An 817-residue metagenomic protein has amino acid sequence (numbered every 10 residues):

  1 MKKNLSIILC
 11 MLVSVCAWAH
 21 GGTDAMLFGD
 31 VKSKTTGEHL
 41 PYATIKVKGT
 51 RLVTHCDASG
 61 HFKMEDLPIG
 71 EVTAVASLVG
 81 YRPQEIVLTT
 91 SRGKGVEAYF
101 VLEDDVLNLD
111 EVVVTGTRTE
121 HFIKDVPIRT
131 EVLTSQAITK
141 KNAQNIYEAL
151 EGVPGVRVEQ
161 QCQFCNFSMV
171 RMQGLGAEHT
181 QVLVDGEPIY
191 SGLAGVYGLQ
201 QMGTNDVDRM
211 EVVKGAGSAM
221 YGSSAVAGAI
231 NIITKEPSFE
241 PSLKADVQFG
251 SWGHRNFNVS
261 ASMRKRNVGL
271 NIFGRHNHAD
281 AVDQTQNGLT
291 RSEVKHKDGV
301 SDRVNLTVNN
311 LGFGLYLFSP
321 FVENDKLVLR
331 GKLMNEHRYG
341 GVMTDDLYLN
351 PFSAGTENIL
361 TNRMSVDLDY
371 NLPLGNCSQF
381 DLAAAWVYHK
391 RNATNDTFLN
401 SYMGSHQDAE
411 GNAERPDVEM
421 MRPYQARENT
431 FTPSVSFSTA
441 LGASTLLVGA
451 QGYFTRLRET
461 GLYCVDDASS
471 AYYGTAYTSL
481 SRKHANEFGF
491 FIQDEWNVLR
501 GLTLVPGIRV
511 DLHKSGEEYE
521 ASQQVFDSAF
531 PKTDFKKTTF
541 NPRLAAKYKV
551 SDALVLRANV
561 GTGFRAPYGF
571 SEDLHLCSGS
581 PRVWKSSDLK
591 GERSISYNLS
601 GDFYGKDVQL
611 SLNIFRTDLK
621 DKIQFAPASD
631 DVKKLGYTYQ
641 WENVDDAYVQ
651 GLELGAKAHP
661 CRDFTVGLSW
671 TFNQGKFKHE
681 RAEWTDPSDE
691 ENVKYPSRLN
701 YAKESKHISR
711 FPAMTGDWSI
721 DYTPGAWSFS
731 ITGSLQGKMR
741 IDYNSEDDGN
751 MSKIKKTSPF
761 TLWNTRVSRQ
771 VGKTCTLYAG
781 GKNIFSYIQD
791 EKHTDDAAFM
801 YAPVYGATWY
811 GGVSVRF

Functional and structural regions predicted by a protein language model:
K32, T44-K46, S77-Y81, G95-T139 (+2 more regions): Short, acidic, small-residue-rich periplasmic hinge/interaction motif at the N-terminus of Gram-negative outer-membrane
V153, Q201-K244: A beta-strand signature from Gram-negative outer-membrane beta-barrel systems, especially the internal plug domain
M169, E187-K214: Short acidic/polar hinge/loop motifs at secondary-structure boundaries that mediate gating or recognition
S251-H278, T290-R338, N362-D369, G375: Transmembrane beta-barrel wall of Gram-negative outer-membrane proteins
F318-E336, I359-S522, K549, F603-Y604 (+3 more regions): Face-selective signature of the C-terminal outer-membrane beta-barrel domain
N335-H337, K390, R456-A471, K514-V525 (+7 more regions): Surface-exposed extracellular loop regions of Gram-negative outer-membrane beta-barrel proteins, predominantly
F352-P373, A426, S479-E487, K532-N541 (+7 more regions): Outer-membrane beta-barrel signature, preferentially recognizing the C-terminal barrel domain of Gram-negative
N497-L499, L504, L512-H513, R616-D618 (+2 more regions): Gram-negative outer-membrane beta-barrel transporters
